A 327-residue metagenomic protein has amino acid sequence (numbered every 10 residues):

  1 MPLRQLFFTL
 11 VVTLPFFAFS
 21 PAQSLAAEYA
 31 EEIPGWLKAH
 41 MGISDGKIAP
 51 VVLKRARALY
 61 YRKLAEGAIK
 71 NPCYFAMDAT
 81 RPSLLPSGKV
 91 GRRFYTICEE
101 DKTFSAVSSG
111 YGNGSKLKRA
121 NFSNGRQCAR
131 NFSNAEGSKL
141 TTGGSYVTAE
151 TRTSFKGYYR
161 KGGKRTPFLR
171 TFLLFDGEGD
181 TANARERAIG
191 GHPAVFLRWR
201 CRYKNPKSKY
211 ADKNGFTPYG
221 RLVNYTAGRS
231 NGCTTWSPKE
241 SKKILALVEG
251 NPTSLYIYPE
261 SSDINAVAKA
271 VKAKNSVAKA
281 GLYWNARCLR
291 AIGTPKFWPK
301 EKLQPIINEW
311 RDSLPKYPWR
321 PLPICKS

Functional and structural regions predicted by a protein language model:
M1-L3: N-terminal secretory signal peptides that target proteins for export/translocation
Q5-L6, F94: Positively charged, low-complexity intrinsically disordered regions
F7-F8, A26: Intrinsically disordered, low-complexity segments enriched in glycine/proline and serine/threonine
F8-A18: Bacterial N-terminal signal peptides
F17-A27: Bacterial Sec-dependent signal peptides at the C-terminal "C-region" and cleavage site
L25-N231, K239-S327: Cell wall/extracellular polymer interaction/catalysis modules
W236: A conserved hydrophobic position in a structured secondary element of the catalytic/binding core that shapes
